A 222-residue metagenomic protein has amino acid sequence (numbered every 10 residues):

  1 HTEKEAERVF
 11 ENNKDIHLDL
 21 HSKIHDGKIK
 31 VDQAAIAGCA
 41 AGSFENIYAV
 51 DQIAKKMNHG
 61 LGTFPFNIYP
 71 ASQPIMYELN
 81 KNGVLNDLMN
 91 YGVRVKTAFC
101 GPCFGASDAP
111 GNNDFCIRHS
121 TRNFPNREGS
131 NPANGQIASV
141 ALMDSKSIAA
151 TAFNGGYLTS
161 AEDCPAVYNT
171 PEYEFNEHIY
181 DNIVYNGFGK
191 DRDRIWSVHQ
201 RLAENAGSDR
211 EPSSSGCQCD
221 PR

Functional and structural regions predicted by a protein language model:
H1-R222: Fe-S-dependent hydro-lyases/dehydratases of central metabolism
